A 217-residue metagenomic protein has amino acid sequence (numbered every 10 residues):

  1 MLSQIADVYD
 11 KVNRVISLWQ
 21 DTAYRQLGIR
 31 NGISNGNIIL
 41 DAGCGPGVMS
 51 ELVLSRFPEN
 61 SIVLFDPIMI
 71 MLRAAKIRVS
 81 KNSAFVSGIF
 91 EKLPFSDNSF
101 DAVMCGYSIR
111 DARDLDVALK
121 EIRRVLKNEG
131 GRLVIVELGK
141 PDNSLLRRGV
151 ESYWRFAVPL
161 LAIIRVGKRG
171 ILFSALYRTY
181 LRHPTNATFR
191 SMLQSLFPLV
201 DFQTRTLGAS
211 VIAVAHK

Functional and structural regions predicted by a protein language model:
I5-L18: Class I SAM-dependent methyltransferase Rossmann-like catalytic core, especially the SAM/SAH-binding loop
L18-N35: Conserved alpha-helix/loop element of class I SAM-dependent methyltransferases that forms part of the SAM/SAH-binding
L40-K92: Class I SAM-dependent methyltransferase SAM/SAH-binding core
E91-A102: A short acidic, Gly/Pro-enriched loop at the edge of an enzyme's catalytic core that lines a small-molecule cofactor
D101-D114: A short SAM/SAH-binding and catalytic strip from SAM-dependent methyltransferases
D116-G130: A short glycine-rich, Lys/Arg-flanked "PGG" loop and its adjoining helix->strand segment in the class I
V136-M192, L196: C-terminal alpha-helical "lid/dimerization" subdomain adjacent to the S-adenosyl-L-methionine
L196-K217: Core SAM-dependent methyltransferase catalytic element
